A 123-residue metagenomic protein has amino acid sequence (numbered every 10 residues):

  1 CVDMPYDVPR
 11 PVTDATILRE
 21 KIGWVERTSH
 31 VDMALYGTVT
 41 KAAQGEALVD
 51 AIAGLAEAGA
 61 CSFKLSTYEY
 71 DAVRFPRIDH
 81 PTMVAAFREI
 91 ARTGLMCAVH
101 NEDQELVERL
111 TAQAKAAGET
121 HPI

Functional and structural regions predicted by a protein language model:
C1-L106, L110: Divalent-metal coordination cores built from histidine and acidic residues
K115-I123: Short glycine/proline- and charge-enriched loop/turn segments that cap or connect secondary-structure elements
